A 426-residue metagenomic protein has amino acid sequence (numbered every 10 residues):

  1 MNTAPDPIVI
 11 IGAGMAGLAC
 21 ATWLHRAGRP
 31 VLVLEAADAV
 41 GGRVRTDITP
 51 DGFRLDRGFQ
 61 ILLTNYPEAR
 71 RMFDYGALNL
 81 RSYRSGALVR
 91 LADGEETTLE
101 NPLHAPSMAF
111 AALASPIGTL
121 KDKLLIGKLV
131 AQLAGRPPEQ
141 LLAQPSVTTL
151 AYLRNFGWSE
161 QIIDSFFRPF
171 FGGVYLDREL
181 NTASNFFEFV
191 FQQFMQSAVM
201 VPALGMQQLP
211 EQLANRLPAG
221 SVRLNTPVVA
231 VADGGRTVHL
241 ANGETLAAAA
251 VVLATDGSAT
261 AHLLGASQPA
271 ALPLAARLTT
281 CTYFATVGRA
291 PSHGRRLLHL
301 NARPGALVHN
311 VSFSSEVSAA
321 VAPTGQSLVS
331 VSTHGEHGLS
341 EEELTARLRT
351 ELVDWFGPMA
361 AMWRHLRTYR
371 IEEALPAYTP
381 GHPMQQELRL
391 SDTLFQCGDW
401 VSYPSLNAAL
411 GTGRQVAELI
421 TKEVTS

Functional and structural regions predicted by a protein language model:
D6-V33, T421: N-terminal Rossmann-like FAD-binding beta1-loop-alpha1 element of flavoenzymes
H25-P50: Glycine-rich FAD pyrophosphate-binding loop
D47-R71: N-terminal glycine-rich dinucleotide-binding loop that anchors FAD/FMN and/or NAD(P) in oxidoreductases
Q60-P67, L141-V147, F156, Q192-A214 (+1 more regions): Short beta-strand to alpha-helix junction loop
Y66-R70, N79-L180, M195: Mobile amphipathic helical/loop "lid" adjacent to a hydrophobic cofactor/ligand pocket
F187-N242, L246-A250: Helical element adjacent to the flavin cofactor pocket in flavoenzyme catalytic cores
V229-E342, A346, D354-W355, Q385: Mid-domain catalytic core of redox enzymes that form a hydrophobic substrate pocket/lid adjacent to a catalytic redox
S314, S318-S426: Conserved flavin/dinucleotide-binding core of flavoenzymes
